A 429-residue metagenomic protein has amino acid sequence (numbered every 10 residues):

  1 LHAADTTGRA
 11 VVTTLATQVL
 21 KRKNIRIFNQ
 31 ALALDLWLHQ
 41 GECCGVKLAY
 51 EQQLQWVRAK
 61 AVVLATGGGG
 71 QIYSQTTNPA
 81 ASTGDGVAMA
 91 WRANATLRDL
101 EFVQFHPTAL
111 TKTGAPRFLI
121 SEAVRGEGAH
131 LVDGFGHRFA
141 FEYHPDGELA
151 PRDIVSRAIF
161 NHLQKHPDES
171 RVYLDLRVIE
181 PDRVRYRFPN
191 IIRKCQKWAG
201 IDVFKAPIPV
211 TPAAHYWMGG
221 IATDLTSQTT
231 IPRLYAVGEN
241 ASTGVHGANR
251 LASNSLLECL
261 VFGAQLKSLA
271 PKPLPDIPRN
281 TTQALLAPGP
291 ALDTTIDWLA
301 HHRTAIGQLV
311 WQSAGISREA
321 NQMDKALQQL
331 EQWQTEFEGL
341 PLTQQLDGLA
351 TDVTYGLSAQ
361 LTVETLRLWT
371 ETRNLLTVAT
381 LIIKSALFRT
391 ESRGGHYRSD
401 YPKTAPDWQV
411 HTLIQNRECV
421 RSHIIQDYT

Functional and structural regions predicted by a protein language model:
L1-Q53, R58-A61, A65, A109-K112: Conserved redox-cofactor binding core of oxidoreductases
L1-T13, G70-S74, R171-D182: Helix-loop-beta segment of a Rossmann-like dinucleotide-binding subdomain
H2, T6, L54, Y73-A81 (+6 more regions): Alpha-helix capping and helix-loop boundary segments enriched in small/acidic/polar residues
R22-Q30, L97, E169-S170, D202-P209 (+3 more regions): Flexible, glycine/charged-enriched surface loops at secondary-structure junctions
D35-W56, I201-T243: FAD-site-proximal beta/loop scaffold in flavoenzymes
A61-F118, Q164-H166, N254-Q265: Glycine-rich loop(s) and the adjacent beta-strand/alpha-helix scaffold that form part
M89, A95-D202, A206, L269-P275 (+1 more regions): An anion/pyrophosphate-binding glycine-rich loop and adjacent beta-alpha core in soluble alpha-beta enzymes
V132-H144, E148, I159-H162, Y216-M218 (+2 more regions): Glycine- and aromatic-enriched mobile tails/lids
